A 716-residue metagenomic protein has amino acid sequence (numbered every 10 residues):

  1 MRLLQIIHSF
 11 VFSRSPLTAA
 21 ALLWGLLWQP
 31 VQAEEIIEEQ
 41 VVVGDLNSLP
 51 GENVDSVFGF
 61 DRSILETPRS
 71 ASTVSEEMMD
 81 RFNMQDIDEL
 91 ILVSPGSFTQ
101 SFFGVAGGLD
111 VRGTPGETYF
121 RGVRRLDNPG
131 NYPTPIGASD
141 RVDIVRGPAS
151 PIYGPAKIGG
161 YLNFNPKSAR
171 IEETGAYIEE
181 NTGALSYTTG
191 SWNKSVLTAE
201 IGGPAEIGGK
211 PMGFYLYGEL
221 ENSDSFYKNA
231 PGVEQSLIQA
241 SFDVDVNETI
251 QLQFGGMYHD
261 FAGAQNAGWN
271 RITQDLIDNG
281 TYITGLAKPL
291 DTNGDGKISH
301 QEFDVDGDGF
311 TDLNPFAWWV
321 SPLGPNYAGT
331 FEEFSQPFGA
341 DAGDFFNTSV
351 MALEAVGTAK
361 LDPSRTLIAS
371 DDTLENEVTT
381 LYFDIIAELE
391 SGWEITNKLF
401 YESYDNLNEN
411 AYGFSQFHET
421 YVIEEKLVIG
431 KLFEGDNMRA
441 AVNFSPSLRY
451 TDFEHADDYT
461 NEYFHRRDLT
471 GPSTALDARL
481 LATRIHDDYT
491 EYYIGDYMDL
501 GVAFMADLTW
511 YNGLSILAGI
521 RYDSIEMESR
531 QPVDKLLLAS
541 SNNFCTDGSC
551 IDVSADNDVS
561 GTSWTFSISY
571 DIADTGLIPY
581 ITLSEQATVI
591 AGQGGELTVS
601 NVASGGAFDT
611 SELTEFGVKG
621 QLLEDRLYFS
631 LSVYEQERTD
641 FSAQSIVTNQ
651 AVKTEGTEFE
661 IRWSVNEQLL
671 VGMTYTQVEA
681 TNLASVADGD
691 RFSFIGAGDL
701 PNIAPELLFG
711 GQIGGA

Functional and structural regions predicted by a protein language model:
M1-M84, D88-G96: N-terminal Sec signal peptide and the immediately downstream disordered periplasmic leader that contains the TonB box
T99, G108, R124-P148: Short acidic/polar hinge/loop motifs at secondary-structure boundaries that mediate gating or recognition
A138-D140, P151-Q239, V246-Q251, T379 (+1 more regions): Outer-membrane beta-barrel translocator/receptor signature
S236-N443, Y450-T451, Y628: Outer-membrane beta-barrel domain signature, strongest for Gram-negative TonB-dependent receptors and also present
N266-R365, E462-D488, E528-N557, A591-S604 (+2 more regions): Solvent-exposed loop segments that connect transmembrane elements
E377-Y404, F417-L536, S569, A573: Face-selective signature of the C-terminal outer-membrane beta-barrel domain
M438-D458, Y493-E637, T654, S664-N666 (+1 more regions): Structural signature of Gram-negative outer-membrane beta-barrels, strongest in the C-terminal barrel of TonB-dependent
N512, R626, S630-E637, Q650-A716: Gram-negative outer-membrane beta-barrel transporters
